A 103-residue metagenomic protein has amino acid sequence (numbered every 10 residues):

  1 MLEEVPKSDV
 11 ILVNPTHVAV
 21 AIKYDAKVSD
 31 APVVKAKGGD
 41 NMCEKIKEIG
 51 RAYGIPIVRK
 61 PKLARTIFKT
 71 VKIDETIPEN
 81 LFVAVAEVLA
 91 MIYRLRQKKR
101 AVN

Functional and structural regions predicted by a protein language model:
M1-K60, A64, K69: Helical hairpin unit composed of two closely spaced alpha helices linked by a short loop
K69, I73-N103: Short, charged, intrinsically disordered terminal tails
